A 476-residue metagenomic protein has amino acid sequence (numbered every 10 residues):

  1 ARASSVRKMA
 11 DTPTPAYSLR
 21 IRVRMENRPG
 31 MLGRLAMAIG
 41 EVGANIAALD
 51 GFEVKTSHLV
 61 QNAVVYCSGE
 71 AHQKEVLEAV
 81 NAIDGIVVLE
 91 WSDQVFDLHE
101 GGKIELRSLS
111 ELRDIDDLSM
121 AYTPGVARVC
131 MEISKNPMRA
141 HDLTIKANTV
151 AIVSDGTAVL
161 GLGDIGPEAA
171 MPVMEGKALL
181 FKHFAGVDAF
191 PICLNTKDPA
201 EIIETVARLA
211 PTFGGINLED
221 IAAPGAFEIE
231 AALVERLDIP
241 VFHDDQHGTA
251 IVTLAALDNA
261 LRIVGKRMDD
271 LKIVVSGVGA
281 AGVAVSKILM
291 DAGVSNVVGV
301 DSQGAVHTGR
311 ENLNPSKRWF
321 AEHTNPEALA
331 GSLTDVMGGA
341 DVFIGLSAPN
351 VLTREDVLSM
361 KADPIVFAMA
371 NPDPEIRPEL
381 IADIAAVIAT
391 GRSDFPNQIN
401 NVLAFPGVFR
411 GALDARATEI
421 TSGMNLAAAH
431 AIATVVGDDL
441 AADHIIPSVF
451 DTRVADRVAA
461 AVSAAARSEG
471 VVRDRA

Functional and structural regions predicted by a protein language model:
R2, V6-E100: A conserved regulatory-domain signal marking ACT and ACT-like small-molecule sensing domains and adjacent regulatory
M31-L32, T144, L160-L162, I202 (+7 more regions): Short glycine/serine/threonine-rich phosphate/pyrophosphate-binding segments that cradle anionic phosphate groups
L49-F52, L89-W91, I192, E219 (+3 more regions): Flexible, glycine/charged-enriched surface loops at secondary-structure junctions
V88-L271: Glycine/serine-rich phosphate-binding loop and adjoining beta1-alpha1 elements at the start of nucleotide-handling
L160, P167-A185, L237, H243 (+2 more regions): Glycine-rich phosphate/diphosphate-binding loop of Rossmann-like nucleotide-binding domains
P240, D244-D245, V264, A368-R475: Adenosine-phosphate binding glycine-rich loop
A321-V387, R392-D394: Rossmann-like adenosine-cofactor binding region
